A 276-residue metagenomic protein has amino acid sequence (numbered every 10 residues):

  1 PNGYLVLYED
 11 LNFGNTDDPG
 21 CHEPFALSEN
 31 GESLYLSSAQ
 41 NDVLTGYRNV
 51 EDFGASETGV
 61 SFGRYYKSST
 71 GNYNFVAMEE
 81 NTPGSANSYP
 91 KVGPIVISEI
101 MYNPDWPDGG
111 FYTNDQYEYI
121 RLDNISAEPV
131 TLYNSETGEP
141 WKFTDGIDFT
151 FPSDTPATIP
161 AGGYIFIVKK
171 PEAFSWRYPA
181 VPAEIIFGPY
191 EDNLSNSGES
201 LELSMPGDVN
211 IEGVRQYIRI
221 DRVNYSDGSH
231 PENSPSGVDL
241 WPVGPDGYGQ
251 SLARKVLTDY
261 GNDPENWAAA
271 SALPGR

Functional and structural regions predicted by a protein language model:
P1-E265, A269-L273: Activation on beta-sandwich/Ig-like modules and their edge loops
